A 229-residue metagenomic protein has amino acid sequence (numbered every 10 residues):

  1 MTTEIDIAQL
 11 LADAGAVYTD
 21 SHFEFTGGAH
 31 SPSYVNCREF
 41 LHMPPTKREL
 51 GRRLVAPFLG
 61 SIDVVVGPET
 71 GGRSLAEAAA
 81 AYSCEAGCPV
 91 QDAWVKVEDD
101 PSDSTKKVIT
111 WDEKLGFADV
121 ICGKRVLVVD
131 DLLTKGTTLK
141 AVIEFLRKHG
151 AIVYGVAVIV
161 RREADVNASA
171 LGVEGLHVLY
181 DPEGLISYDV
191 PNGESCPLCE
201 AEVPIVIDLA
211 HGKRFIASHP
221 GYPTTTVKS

Functional and structural regions predicted by a protein language model:
M1-S61, H211-S229: Active-site-facing substrate-recognition patch
T2-D13, I143-S229: PRPP-dependent phosphoribosyltransferase catalytic core
I62-E69: Short glycine-rich phosphate-binding loop at a beta-alpha junction
D63, K124, Y154: Conserved acidic residues
R73-L127, T137-K140: Short, glycine/charge-rich flexible loops or terminal/linker lids adjacent to PRPP-binding catalytic cores
